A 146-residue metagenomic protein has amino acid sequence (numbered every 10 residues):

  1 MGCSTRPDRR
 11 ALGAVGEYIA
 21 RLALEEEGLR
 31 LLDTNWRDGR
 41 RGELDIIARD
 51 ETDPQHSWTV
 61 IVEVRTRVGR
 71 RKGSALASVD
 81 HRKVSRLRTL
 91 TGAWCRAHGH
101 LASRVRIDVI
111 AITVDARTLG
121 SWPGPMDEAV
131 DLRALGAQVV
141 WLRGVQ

Functional and structural regions predicted by a protein language model:
M1-D8, T52-S57, R117-L132: Short, low-complexity, intrinsically disordered N-terminal peptides in bacterial proteins
M1-N35: Acidic-basic catalytic patches of nuclease active cores, encompassing PD-(D/E)XK and other metal-cofactor nuclease
S4, T66-A116: Catalytic cores of nucleic-acid endonucleases
L24, L44-R71, L87: Conserved catalytic cores of phosphodiester-cleaving nucleases, focusing on short active-site segments
N35, I47, R65-R67, I110 (+1 more regions): Anionic group-transfer/hydrolysis microenvironments
G39-G42: Short acidic/glycine-enriched loop/turn segments that link adjacent beta-strands
A97-Q146: Domain-level recognition of nuclease-like catalytic cores that cleave nucleotide substrates
